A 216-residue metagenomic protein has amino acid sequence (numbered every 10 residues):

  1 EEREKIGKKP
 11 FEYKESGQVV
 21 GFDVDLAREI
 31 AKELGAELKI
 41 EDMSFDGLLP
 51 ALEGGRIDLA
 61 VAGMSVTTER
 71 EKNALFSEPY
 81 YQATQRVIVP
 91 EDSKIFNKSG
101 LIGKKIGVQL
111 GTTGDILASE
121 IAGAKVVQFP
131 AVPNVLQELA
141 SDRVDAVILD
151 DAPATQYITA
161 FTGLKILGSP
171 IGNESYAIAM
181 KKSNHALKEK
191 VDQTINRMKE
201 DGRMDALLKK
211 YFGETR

Functional and structural regions predicted by a protein language model:
E1-G63: Extracytoplasmic small-molecule ligand-binding "clamshell" domains of the periplasmic binding protein/Venus flytrap
I30, L52-E53, L101, L139-A140 (+2 more regions): Hydrophobic residues within well-ordered alpha-helices
K39-P50, S93, L110-T113, V127-S141 (+1 more regions): Short helix-initiation/N-cap motifs at beta->coil->alpha
G47, M64-K72, L117, A140 (+1 more regions): A ligand-binding cleft/hinge motif common to bilobed small-molecule-binding domains
L48-M64, E71-T84, I166-L167: Short beta-strand-centered segments that line the small-molecule binding cleft or hinge of alpha/beta clamshell
Y81-V89, D151, T155-N196, F212-R216: Periplasmic-binding protein-like
V89-I106: Flexible hinge/capping segments at coil-to-helix
T113-P130, T162-P170, I195-R216: Ligand-binding clefts/hinges and TM-proximal coupling segments of bilobed small-molecule sensing domains
